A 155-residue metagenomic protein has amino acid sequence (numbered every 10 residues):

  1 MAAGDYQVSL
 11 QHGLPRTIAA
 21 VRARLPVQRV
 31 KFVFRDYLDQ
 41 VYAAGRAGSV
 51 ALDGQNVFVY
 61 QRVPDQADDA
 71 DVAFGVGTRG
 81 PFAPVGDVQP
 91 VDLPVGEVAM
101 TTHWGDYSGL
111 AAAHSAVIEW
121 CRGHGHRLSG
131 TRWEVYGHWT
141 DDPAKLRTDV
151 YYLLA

Functional and structural regions predicted by a protein language model:
M1-A155: A solvent-exposed interaction/effector surface
